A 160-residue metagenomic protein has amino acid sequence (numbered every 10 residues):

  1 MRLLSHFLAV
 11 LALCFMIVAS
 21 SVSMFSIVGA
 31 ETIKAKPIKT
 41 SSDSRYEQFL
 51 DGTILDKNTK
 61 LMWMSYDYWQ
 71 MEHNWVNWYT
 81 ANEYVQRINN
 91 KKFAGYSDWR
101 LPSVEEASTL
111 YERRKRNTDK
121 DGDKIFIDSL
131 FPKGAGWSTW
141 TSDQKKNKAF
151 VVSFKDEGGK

Functional and structural regions predicted by a protein language model:
R2-F7, F15, A19-R100, V104-K160: Glycine-aromatic-enriched surface loops/turns that form tight recognition elements
